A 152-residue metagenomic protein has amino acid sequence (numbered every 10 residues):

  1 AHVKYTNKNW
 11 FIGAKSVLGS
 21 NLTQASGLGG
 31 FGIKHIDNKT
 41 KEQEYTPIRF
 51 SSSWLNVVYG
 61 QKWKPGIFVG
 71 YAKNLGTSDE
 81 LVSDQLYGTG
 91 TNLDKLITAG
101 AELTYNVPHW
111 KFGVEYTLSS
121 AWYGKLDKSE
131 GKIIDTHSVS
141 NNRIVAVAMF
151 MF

Functional and structural regions predicted by a protein language model:
A1-L93, I97: Detector for outer-membrane/organellar transmembrane beta-barrel domains, recognizing the amphipathic beta-strand
A1-Y5, S53-Y59, A101-Y105, V114-Y116 (+1 more regions): Residues on the lipid-exposed face of transmembrane beta-strands in outer-membrane beta-barrel proteins
T6, N106, S138-S140: Solvent-exposed loop and beta-edge segments used for protein-protein assembly and interaction
Q61, G66, Y116-L118, Y123 (+1 more regions): Secondary-structure boundary/capping motif
F68-A72, D94, T98-P108, E115-S119: Short, loop-centered acidic/histidine patches that primarily coordinate divalent metals
H109-K111, T117-E130: C-terminal beta-signal and adjacent terminal beta-strands/loops of Gram-negative outer-membrane beta-barrel proteins
I133-H137: Short proline/glycine-enriched turn/loop segments at secondary-structure junctions
S138-F152: Outer-membrane beta-barrel "beta-signal"
